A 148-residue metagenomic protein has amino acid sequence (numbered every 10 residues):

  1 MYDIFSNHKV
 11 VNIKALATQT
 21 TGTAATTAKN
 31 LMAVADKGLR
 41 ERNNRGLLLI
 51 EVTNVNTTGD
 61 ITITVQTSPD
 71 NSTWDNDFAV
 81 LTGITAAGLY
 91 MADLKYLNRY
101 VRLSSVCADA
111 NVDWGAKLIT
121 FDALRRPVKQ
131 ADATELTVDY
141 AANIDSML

Functional and structural regions predicted by a protein language model:
M1-E41, M147: Solvent-exposed, flexible loop/coil segments flanking beta-strands in beta-rich domains
M1-I13, A110-L148: C-terminal interaction-tip segments
N30, V34-A35, A87-K95: Exposed aromatic-hydrophobic patches
A33-G38, L48-V55: Short amphipathic, basic-aromatic surface patches that mediate peripheral association with negatively charged
N44, T57-I63: Short coil-to-beta strand junction motifs in C2/discoidin
R45-I50, K95-V112, R125-V128: Noncatalytic modules at the cell exterior or secretory-pathway interfaces, chiefly beta-strand-rich lectin/adhesion
N76-T85: Solvent-exposed serine/threonine-rich low-complexity stretches and specific carbohydrate-binding patches
